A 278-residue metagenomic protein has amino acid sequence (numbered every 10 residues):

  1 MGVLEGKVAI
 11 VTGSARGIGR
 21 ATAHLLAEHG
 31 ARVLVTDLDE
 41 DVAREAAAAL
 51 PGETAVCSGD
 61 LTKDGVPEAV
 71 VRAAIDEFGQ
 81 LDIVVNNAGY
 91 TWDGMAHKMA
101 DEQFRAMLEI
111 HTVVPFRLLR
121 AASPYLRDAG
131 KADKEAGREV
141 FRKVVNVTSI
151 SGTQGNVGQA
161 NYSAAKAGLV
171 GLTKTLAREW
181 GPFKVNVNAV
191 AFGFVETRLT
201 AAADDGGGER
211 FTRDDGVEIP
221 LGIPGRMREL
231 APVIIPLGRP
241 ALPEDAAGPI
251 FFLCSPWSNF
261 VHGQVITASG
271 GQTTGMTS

Functional and structural regions predicted by a protein language model:
G2-L34, L176: Canonical Rossmann dinucleotide-binding motif of NAD(H)/NADP(H)-dependent dehydrogenases/reductases, specifically
V3, Q154, V233, P249-F251 (+1 more regions): Short C-terminal tail/terminal secondary-structure segment of NAD(P)H-dependent dehydrogenase/reductase domains
M95-A96, A100-L108, D215, A231: Substrate-binding pocket helix/loop in short-chain dehydrogenase/reductase
H97, Q154-A160, P182, G238 (+1 more regions): Active-site loop immediately N-terminal to the catalytic Tyr-X3-Lys motif of short-chain dehydrogenase/reductase
L119, A165, T173: Active-site helix of classical SDR
S149: Residue(s) in the substrate-gating loop at a strand-loop-helix junction that position the organic substrate next
G181, N186, V261-G263: Short, small/polar-rich loop/turn modules that mediate ligand/substrate recognition or access, typified
